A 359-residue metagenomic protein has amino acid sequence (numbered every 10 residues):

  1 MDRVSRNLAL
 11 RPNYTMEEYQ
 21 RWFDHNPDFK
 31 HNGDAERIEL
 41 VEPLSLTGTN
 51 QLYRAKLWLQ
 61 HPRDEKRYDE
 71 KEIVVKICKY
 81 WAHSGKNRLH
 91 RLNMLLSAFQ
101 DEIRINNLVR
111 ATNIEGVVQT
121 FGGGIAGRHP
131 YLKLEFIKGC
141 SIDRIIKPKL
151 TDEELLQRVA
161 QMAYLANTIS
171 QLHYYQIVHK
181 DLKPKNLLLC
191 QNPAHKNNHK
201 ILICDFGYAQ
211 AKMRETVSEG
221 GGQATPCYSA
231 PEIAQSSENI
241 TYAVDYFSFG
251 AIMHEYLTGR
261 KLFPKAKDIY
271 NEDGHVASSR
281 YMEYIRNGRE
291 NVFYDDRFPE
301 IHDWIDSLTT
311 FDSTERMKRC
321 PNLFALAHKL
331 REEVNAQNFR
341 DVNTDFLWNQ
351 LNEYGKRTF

Functional and structural regions predicted by a protein language model:
M1-E36, V41-E42: Juxta-kinase regulatory segment immediately upstream of eukaryotic protein kinase catalytic domains
A55-F99: ATP-binding glycine-rich loop module of kinase domains
Q119-P130: Short beta-strand micro-motifs within the conserved protein kinase catalytic domain, predominantly in the N-lobe
Q161-M162: Activation segment signature within eukaryotic-like protein kinase domains
H173-C190: Catalytic-loop of the protein kinase fold
E219-I233: Conserved activation segment of eukaryotic-like protein kinases, specifically the C-terminal portion of the activation
N335-F359: Regulatory extensions appended to serine/threonine kinase catalytic cores
